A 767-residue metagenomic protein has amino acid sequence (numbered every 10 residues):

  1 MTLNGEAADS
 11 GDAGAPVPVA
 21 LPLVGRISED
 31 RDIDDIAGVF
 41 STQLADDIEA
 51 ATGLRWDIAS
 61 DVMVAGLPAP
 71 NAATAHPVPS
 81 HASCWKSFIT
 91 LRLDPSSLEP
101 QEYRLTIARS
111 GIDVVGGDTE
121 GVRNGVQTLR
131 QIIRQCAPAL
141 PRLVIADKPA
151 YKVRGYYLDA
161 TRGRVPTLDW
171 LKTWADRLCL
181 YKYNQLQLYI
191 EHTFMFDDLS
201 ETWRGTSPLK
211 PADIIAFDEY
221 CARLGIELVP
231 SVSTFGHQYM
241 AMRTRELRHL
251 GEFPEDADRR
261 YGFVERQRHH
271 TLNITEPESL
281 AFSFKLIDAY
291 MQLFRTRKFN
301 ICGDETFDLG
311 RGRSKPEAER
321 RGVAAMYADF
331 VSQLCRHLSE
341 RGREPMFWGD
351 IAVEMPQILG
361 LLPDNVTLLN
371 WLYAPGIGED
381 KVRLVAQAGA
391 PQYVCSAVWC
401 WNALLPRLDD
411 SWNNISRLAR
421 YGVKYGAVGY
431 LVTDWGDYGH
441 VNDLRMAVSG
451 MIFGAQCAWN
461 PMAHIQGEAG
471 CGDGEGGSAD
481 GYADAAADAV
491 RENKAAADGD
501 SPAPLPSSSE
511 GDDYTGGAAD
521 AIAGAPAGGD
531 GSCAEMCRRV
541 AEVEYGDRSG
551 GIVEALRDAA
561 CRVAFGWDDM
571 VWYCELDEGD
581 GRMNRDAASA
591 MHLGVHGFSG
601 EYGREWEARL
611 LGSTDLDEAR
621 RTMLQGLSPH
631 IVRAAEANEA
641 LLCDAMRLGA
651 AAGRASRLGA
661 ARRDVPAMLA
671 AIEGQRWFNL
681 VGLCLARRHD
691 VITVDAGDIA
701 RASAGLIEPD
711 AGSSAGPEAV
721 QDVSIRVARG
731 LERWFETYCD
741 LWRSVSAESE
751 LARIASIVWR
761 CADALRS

Functional and structural regions predicted by a protein language model:
M1-R154, R417, K424, G429 (+1 more regions): Contiguous, structured surface segment used for ligand recognition
T2-N4, D9-A15, S28-D30, D34-T42 (+9 more regions): Substrate-binding groove of N-acetylhexosamine-processing glycoside hydrolases
I58-S60, P230, F347, V394: A structural preference for short, hydrophobic beta-strand core positions in alpha/beta folds
M63, H192-T193, T234-G236, A352 (+2 more regions): Conserved beta-strand edge residues that scaffold enzyme active sites
V64-L67, P79-H81, F196-D197, E201-W203 (+1 more regions): Beta-rich nucleic-acid/ligand-interaction surfaces
R123, H237-Y239, L309, Y438-N442: Short catalytic/ligand-binding loop motif for oxyanion handling, primarily in non-cytosolic enzymes, centered on
V144-T161, V394-W401: N-terminal small/glycine-rich loop or linker at the start of catalytic domains across soluble metabolic enzymes
K152-G349, L359-L361, T367-L369, G378 (+1 more regions): Substrate-binding cleft of carbohydrate-active enzyme catalytic domains
